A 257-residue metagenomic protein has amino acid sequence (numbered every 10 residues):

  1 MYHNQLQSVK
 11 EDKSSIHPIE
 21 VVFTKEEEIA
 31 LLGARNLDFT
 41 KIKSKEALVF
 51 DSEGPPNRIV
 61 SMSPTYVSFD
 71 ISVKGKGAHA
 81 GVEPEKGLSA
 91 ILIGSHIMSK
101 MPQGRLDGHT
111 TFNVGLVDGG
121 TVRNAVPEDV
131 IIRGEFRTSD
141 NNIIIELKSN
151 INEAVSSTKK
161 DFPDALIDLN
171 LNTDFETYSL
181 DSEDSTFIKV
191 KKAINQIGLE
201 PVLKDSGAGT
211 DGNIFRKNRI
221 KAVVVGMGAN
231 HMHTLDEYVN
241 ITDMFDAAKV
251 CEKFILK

Functional and structural regions predicted by a protein language model:
M1-P64: Acidic/histidine-rich catalytic neighborhood of metal-dependent amide-processing enzymes
Y2-L6, R35-D38, I91-S99, N152 (+3 more regions): Predominant activation on well-ordered alpha-helical scaffold segments within soluble catalytic domains
V67-F69, V130: Hydrophobic core residues within well-ordered beta-strands of beta-rich domains
H79, G94, G134: Divalent metal-coordination and catalytic microenvironments
E83-V117, A125-V126, N142-D168: Acidic-enriched catalytic cores of C-N bond-cleaving enzymes acting on peptides and small amides
L92-D107, F175-V223: Active-site-adjacent substrate-binding region of metalloamidase/peptidase-like peptide-processing proteins
N113-G120, E135-F136, L166-D184, G207 (+1 more regions): A short beta-alpha structural unit
V117, L199-I255: Zn-dependent metallopeptidase/amidohydrolase metal-coordination segment
